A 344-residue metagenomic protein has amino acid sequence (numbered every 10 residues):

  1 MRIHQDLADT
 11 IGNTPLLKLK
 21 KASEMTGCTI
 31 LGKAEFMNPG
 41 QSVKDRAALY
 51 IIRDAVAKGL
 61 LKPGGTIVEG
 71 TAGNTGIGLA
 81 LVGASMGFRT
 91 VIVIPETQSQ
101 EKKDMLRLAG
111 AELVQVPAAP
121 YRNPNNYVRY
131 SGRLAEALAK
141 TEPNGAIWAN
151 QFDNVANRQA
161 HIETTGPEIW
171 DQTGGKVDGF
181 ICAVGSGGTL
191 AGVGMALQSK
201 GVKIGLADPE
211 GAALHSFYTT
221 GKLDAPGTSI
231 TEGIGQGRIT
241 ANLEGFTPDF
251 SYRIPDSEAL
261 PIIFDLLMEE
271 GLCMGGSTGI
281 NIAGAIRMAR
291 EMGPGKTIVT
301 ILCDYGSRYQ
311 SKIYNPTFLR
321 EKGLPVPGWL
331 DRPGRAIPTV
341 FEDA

Functional and structural regions predicted by a protein language model:
M1-A344: PLP-dependent amino-acid enzyme catalytic core
